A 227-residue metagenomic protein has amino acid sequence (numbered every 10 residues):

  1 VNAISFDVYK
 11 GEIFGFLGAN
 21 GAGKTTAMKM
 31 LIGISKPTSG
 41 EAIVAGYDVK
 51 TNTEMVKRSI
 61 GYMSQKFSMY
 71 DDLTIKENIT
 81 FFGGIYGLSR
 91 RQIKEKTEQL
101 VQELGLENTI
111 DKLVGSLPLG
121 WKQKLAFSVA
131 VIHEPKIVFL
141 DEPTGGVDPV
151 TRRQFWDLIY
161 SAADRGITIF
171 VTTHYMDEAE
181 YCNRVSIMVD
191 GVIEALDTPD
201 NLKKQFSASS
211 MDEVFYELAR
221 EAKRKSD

Functional and structural regions predicted by a protein language model:
T80, G84, R91-T109: Conserved ABC ATPase "signature" region
E134: Conserved catalytic motifs of ABC-family nucleotide-binding domains
V138-E142: Catalytic Walker B motif of ABC-type/P-loop ATPase nucleotide-binding domains
R153-R165: Helical segment within the ABC ATPase nucleotide-binding domain
L196-D197: ABC ATPase "signature
